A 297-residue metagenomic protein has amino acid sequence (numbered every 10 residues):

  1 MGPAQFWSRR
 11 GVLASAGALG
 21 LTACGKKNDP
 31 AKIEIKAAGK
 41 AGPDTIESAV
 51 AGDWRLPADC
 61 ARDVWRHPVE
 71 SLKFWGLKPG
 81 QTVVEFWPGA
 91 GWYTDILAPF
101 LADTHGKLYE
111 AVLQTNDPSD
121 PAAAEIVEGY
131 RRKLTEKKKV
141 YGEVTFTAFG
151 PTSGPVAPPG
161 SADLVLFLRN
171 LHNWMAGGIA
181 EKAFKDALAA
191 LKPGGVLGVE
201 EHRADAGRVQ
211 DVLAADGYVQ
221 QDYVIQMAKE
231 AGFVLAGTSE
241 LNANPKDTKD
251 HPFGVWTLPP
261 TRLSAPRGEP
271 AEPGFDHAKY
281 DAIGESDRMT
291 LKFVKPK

Functional and structural regions predicted by a protein language model:
M1-W7, G11-A23: N-terminal secretory signal peptides
G25-K27: Bacterial signal peptide processing site
A49-S71: Class I SAM-dependent methyltransferase Rossmann-like catalytic core, especially the SAM/SAH-binding loop
Q81-G89: Conserved class I S-adenosyl-L-methionine
E125-T152: S-adenosyl-L-methionine
V156-V165: A short acidic, Gly/Pro-enriched loop at the edge of an enzyme's catalytic core that lines a small-molecule cofactor
E181-P193: A short glycine-rich, Lys/Arg-flanked "PGG" loop and its adjoining helix->strand segment in the class I
G194-E201: Conserved beta-strand signature within the Rossmann-like core of class I S-adenosyl-L-methionine
